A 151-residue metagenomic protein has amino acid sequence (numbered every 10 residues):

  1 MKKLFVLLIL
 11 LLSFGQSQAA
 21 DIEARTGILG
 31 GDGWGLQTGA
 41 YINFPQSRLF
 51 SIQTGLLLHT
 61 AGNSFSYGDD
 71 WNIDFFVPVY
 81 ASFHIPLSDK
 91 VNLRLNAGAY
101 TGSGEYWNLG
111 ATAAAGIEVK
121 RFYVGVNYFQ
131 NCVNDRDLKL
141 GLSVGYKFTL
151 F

Functional and structural regions predicted by a protein language model:
M1-D21, F151: Cleavable N-terminal export/targeting peptides
G15, P45-L49, H84-K90, V119-F122 (+1 more regions): Outer-membrane beta-barrel channels and translocator barrels
S17-Q53, L58-H59, S143, K147-F151: Short glycine/proline- and aromatic-enriched beta-strand/turn motifs that initiate or cap beta-hairpins
A20, D32-T38, W71-V77, T101 (+3 more regions): Residues that define the transmembrane beta-barrel architecture of outer-membrane proteins
A24-G30, T54-T60, V79-A81, L95-T101 (+3 more regions): Transmembrane beta-barrel strands of outer-membrane/channel proteins
T26-G30, I42-F44, F65-W71, F83-I85 (+3 more regions): Outer-membrane beta-barrel proteins
H59-A99: Mid-chain, structured segments of secreted extracytoplasmic proteins
T60-Y67, L109-F151: Predominantly the C-terminal beta-signal and adjacent terminal strand-loop region of outer-membrane beta-barrel
